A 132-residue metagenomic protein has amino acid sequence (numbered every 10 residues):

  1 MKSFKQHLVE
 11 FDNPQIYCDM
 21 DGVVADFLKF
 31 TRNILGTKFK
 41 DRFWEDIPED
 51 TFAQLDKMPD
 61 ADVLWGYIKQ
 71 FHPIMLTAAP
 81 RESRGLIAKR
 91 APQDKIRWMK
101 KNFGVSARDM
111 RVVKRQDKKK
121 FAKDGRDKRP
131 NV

Functional and structural regions predicted by a protein language model:
M1-I16, V23, K57, A61 (+3 more regions): Charge-dense, intrinsically disordered terminal/linker segments
F11-L55: Active-site neighborhood of HAD-like aspartate-dependent phosphohydrolases
Q15, M110-V132: Conserved Lys-Pro-Asp/Glu-containing loop-to-beta segment of HAD-superfamily phosphomonoesterases, centered on
G22-A25, F30-T31, A79-S83, R115-K119: Short, solvent-exposed loop/turn segments at secondary-structure junctions
T37, I68-P73, G104-S106, D127-P130: Short glycine/proline-enriched coil/turn segments at helix->beta-strand junctions
E49-D60, R90-D94: Soluble or luminal CAZymes and related metallo-dependent hydrolases
A61-Q93, M99: Substrate-recognition element of Asp-dependent hydrolases with the DxDx(T/V) motif
K95-V112: Structural recognition of alpha->loop->beta junctions
